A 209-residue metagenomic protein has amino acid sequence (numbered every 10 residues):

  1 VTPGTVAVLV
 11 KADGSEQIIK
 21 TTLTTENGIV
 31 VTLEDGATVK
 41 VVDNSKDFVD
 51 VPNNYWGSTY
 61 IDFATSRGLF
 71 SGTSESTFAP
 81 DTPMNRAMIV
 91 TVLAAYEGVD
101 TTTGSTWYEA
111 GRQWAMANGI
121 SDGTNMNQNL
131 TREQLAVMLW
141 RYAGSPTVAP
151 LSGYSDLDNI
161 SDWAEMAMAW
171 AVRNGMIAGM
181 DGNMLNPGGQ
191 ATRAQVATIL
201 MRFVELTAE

Functional and structural regions predicted by a protein language model:
V1-V6, K11-D13: Proteolytic processing hotspots in large secreted/extracellular or virion-associated proteins and select intracellular
A12, R173, D181: Short, ordered coil/turn segments that flank beta-strands lining enzyme active or ligand-binding pockets
S15-L23, T32-T59, S66, S71-E133 (+3 more regions): Feature responds to low-complexity, polar/acidic, surface-exposed segments characteristic of secreted/exported proteins
N27-I29: Short strand-edge motifs at loop-to-beta-strand transitions and within beta-strands of extracellular beta-rich domains
M168: Flexible glycan-contacting loops in extracellular carbohydrate-active proteins
A191-Q195: Acidic helix/loop microenvironments that form the catalytic cleft of cell-wall polysaccharide enzymes
